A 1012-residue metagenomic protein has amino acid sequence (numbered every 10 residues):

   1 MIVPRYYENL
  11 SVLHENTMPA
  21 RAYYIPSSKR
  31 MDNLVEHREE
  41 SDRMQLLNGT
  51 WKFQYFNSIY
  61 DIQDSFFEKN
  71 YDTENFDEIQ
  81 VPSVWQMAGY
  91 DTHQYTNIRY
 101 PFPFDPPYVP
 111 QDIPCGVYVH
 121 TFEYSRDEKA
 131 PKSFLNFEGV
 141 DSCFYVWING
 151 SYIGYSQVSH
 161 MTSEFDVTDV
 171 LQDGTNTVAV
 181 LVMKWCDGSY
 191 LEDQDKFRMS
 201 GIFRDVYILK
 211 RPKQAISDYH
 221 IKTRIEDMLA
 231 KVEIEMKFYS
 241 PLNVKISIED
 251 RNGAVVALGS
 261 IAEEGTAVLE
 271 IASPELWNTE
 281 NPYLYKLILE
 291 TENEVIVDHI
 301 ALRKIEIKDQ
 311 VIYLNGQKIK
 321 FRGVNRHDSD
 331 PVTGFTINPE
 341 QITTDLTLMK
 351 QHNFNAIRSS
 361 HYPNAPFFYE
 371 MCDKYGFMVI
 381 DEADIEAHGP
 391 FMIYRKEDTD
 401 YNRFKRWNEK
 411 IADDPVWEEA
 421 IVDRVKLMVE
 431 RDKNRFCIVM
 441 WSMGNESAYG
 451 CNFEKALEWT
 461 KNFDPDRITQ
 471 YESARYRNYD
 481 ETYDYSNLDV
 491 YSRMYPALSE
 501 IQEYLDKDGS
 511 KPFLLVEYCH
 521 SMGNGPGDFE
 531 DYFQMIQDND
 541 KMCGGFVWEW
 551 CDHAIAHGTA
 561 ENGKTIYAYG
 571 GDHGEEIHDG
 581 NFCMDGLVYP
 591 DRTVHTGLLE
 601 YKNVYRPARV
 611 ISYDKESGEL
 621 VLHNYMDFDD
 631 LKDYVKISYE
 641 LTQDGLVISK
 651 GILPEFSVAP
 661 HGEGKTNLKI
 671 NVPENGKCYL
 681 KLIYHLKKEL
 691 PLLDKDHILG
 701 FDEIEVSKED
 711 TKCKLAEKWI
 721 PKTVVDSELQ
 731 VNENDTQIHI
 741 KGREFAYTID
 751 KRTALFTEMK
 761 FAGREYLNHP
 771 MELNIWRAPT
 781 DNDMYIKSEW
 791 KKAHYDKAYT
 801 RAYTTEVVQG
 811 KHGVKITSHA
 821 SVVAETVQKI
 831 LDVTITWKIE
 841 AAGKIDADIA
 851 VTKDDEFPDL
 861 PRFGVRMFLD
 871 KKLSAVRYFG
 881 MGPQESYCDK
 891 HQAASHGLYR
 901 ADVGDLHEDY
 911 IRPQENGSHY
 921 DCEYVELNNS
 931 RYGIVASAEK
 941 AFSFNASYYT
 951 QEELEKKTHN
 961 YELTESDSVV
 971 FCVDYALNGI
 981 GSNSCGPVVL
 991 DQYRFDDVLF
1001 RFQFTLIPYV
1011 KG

Functional and structural regions predicted by a protein language model:
M1-E39, A88, T96, S151 (+4 more regions): Extended substrate-binding grooves/exosites of carbohydrate-active enzymes
I2-M18, H37-R38, K52-F56, V84-T92 (+5 more regions): Accessory beta-strand-rich segments of carbohydrate-active enzymes
I2-P26, M31-R38, I153-G154, T177-K210 (+5 more regions): Glycine/proline-rich low-complexity spacer/linker segments in large multi-domain proteins
V84-M87, T92, R99-Y108, Q157-S159 (+7 more regions): An acidic-aromatic loop/edge-strand motif
M87-G89, K184, N278, K669-G676 (+2 more regions): Beta-strand/loop-rich accessory regions of lumenal/periplasmic or secreted enzymes, predominantly carbohydrate-active
Q172-T175, E235-K308, C678-E717, V724: Extended acidic/polar, glycine-enriched regions that form or flank non-catalytic beta-rich accessory modules
K213-S240, H595-V635, P721-D735, I849: Surface beta-strand/loop "capping" patches
S260-A272, G645-N675: Intrinsically disordered, low-complexity Pro/Gly/Ser/Thr-rich segments with frequent PxxP/GP/PP motifs and embedded
